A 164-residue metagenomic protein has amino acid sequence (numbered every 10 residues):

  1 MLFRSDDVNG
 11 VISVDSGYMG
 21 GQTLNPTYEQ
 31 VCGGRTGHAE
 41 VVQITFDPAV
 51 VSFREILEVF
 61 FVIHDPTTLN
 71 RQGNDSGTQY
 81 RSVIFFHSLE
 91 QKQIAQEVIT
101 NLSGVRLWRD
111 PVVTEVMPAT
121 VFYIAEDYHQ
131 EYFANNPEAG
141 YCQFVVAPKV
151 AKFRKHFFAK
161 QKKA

Functional and structural regions predicted by a protein language model:
F3-A164: Flexible coil/turn and secondary-structure edge motifs
